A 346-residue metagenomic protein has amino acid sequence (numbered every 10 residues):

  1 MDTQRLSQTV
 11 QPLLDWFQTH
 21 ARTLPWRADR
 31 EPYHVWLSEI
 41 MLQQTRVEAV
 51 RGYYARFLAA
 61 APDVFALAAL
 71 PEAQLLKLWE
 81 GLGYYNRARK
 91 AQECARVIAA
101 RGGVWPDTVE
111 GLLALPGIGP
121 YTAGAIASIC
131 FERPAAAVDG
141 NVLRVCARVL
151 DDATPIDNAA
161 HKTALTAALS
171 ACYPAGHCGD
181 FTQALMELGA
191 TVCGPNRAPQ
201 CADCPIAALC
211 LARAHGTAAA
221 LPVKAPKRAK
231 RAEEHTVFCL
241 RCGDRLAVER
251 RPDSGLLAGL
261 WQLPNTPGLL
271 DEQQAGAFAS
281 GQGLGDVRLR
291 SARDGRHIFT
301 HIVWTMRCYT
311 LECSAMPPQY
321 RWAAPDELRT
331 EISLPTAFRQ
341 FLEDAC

Functional and structural regions predicted by a protein language model:
M1-T23, A28, A190-C346: Intrinsically disordered, low-complexity, charged terminal extensions of DNA damage-control enzymes
R5-S7, Q11-P12, W16-A202, I206-H215 (+2 more regions): Catalytic cores of DNA base-excision repair glycosylases
